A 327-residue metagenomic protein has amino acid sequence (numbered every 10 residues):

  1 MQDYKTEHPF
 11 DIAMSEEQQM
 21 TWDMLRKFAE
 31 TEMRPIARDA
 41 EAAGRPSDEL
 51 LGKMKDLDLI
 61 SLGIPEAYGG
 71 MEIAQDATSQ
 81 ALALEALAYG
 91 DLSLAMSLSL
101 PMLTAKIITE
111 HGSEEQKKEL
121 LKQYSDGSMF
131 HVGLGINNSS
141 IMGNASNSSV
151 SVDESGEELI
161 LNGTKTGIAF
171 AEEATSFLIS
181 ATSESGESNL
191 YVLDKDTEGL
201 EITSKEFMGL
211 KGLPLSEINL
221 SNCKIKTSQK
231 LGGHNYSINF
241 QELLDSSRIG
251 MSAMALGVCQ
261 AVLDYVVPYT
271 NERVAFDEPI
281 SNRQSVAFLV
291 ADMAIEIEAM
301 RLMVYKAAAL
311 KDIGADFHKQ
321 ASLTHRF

Functional and structural regions predicted by a protein language model:
M1-G90, H111-Q116, D126-G127, E154-L159 (+1 more regions): Alpha-helical interface subdomain recognition
D58, L84-A88, L193-T197, S221-K224: Short Ser/Thr-interspersed hydrophobic loop/turn segments at strand-loop and sheet-helix junctions that line or gate
A74-Q75, G143-S146, F170-A174: Short glycine/proline-enriched turns and hinge-like loops at secondary-structure junctions
L92-E115: N-terminal glycine-rich flavin-associated loop
G127-N137: A short, Trp-centered hydrophobic/proline-enriched beta-strand micro-motif
S140-G143, G167-F170, T182, F207-P214: Short Gly/Pro-enriched turn/cap motifs at secondary-structure boundaries
N162-E201: A short core secondary-structure module
D196-K230: Flexible, small-/acidic-enriched active-site or ligand-binding loops
